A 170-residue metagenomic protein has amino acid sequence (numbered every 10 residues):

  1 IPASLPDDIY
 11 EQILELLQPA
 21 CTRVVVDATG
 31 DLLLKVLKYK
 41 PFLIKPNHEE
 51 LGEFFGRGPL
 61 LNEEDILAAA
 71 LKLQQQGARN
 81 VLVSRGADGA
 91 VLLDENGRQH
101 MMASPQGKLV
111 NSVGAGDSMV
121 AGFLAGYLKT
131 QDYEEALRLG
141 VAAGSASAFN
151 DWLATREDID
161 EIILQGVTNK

Functional and structural regions predicted by a protein language model:
I1-E64: Conserved beta-alpha-beta core of the PfkB/ribokinase-like small-molecule kinase fold
L16-P19, L34-K35, E63-K170: Conserved phosphate-binding/catalytic region of the ribokinase-like
